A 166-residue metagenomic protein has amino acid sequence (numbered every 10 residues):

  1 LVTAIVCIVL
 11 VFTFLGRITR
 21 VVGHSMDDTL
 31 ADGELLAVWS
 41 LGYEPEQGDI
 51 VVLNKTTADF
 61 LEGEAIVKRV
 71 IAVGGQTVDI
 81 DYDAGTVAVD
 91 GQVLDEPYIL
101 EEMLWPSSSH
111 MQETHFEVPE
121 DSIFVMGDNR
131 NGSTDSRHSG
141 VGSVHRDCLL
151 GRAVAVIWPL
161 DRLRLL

Functional and structural regions predicted by a protein language model:
L1-F14: Hydrophobic membrane-insertion alpha-helices, especially the h-region of bacterial N-terminal signal peptides
F14-R20, D28-L166: Soluble "head" domains of membrane/secretory-pathway proteins
G23: A short acidic/basic microdomain associated with nuclease active sites
